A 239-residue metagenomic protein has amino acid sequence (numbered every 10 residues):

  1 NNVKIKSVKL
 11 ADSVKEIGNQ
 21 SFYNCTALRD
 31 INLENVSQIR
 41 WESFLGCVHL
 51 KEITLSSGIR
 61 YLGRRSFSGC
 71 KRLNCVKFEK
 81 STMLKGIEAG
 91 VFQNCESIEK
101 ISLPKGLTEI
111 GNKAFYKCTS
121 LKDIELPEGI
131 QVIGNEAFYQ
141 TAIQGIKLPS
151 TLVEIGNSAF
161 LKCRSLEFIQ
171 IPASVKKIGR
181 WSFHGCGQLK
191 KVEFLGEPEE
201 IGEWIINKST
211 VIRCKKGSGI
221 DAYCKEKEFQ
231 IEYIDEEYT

Functional and structural regions predicted by a protein language model:
N2-E16, T26-Q38, V48-Y61, K71-G86 (+7 more regions): Structural signature of tandem-repeat unit edges
G18-Y23, R40-L45, G63-S68, E88-V91 (+5 more regions): Consensus positions within tandem repeat domains that build extended binding/scaffold surfaces
